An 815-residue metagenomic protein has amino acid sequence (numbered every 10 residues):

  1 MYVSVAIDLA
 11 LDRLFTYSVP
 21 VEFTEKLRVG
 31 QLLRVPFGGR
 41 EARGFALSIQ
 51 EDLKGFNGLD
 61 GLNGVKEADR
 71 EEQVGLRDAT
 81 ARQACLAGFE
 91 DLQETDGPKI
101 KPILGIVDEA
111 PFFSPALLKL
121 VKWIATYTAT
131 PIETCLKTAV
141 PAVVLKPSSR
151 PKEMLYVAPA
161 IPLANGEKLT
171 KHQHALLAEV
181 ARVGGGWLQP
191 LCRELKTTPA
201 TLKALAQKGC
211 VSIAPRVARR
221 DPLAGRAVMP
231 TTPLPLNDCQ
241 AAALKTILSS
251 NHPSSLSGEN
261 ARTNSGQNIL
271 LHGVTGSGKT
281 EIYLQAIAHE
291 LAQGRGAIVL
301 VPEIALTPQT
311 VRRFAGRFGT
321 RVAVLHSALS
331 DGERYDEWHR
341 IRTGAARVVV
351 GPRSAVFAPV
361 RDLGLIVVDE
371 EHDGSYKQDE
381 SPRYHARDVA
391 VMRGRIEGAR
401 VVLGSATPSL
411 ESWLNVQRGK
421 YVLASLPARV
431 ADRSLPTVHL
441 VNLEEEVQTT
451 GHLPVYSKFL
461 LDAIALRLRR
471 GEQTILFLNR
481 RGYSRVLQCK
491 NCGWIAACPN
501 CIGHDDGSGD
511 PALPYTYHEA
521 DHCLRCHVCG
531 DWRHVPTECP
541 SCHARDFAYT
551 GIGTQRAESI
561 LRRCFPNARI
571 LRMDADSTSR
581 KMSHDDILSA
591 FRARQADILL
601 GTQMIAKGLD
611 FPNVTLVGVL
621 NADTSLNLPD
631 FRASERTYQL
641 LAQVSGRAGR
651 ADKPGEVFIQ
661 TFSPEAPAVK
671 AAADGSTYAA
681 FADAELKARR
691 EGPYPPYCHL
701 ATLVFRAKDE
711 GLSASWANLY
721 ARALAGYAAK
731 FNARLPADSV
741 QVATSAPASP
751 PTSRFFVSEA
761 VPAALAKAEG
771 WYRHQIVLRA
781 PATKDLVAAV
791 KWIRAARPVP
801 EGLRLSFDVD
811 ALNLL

Functional and structural regions predicted by a protein language model:
M1-E71, G75-S255, N260-S405, S412 (+5 more regions): Accessory, non-ATPase domains that flank or precede helicase/AAA+ motor cores in DNA-metabolism machines
Y2, L14, V29, L712-A725: A short, contiguous, amphipathic alpha-helix enriched in charged residues
E41, E90, S739-S745, F756-A782: Short, intrinsically disordered low-complexity segments
V65, E71-E72, L76-A84, G258 (+4 more regions): Short, intrinsically disordered, low-complexity terminal segments
T231-N237, A241-K245, Q267-A714, N718 (+5 more regions): Inter-lobe coupling/hinge segments of SF2-like helicase ATPases
S249-S250, S254-S257, S265, S508 (+4 more regions): Serine residues within intrinsically disordered or low-complexity segments
I570-L571, Y727-L735, V742, T752-A763 (+1 more regions): Short beta-strand elements
A721-N732, I793-L803: A common structural junction motif
